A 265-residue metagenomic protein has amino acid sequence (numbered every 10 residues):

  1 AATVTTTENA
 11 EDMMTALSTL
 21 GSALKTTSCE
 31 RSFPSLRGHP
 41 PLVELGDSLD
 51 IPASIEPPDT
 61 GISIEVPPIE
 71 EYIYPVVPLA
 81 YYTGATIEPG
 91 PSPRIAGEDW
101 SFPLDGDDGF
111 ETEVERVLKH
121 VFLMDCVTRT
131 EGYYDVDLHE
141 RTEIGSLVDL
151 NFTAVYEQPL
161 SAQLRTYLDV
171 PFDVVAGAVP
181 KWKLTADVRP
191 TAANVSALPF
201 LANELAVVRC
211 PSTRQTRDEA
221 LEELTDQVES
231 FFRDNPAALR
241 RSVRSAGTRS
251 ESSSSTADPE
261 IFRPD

Functional and structural regions predicted by a protein language model:
A1-T27, H39-D265: Domain-scale, conserved, charged regions that form catalytic cores and adjacent regulatory/interaction surfaces
